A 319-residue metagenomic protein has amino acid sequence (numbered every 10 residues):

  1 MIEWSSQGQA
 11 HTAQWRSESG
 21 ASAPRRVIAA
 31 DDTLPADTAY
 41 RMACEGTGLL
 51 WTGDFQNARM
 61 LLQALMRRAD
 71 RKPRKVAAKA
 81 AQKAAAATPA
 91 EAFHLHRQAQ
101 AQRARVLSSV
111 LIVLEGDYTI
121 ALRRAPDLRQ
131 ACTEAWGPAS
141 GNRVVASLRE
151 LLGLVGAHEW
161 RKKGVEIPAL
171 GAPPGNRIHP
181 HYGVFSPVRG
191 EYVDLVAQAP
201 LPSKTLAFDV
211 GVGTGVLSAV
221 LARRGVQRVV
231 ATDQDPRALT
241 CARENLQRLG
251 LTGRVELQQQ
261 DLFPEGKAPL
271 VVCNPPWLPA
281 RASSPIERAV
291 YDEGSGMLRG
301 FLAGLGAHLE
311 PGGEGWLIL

Functional and structural regions predicted by a protein language model:
I2-P168: N-terminal auxiliary segments of SAM/dcSAM-dependent transferases
T38, A99, Q234, E293 (+1 more regions): Soluble or luminal CAZymes and related metallo-dependent hydrolases
Q102, V106, E191, R237 (+2 more regions): Charged catalytic carboxylate motif
R129-L206, V210-A222: SAM-dependent Rossmann-like transferase core, predominantly class I methyltransferases with a strong bias toward
R189-C273, P279, S283: Conserved SAM/SAH cofactor-binding pocket of Class I
N274, F301, L319: Residue-level signal for inorganic ion chemistry
P285-E310: Glycine-rich S-adenosyl-L-methionine
G312-L319: Conserved beta-strand signature within the Rossmann-like core of class I S-adenosyl-L-methionine
